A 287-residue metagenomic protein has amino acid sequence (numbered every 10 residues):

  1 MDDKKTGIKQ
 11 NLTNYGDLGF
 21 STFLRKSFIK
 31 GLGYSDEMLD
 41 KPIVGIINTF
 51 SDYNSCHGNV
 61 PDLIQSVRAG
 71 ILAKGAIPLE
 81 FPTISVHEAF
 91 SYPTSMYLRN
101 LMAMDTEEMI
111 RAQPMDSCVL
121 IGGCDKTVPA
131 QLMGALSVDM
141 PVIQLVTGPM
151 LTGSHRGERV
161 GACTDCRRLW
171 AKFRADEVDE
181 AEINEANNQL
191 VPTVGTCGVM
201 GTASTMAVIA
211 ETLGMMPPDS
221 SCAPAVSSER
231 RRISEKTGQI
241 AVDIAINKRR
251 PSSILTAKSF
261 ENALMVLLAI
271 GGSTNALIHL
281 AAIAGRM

Functional and structural regions predicted by a protein language model:
M1-K41: N-terminal amphipathic/basic leader segments beginning at the initiator methionine
D2, R68-I71, T164-C166: Ligand-binding pocket scaffold of soluble enzyme catalytic domains
E37-V146: Long, structured ligand/cofactor-binding scaffold of large enzymes
M96-N262: Active-site cavity-forming subdomains of large catalytic enzyme subunits
L264-V266: Flexible, glycine-rich loop/tail regions that form catalytic "lids" or insertion modules at the edges of active sites
L280-I283: Active-site loop-to-helix "anion-binding N-cap" substructures in soluble metabolic enzymes
